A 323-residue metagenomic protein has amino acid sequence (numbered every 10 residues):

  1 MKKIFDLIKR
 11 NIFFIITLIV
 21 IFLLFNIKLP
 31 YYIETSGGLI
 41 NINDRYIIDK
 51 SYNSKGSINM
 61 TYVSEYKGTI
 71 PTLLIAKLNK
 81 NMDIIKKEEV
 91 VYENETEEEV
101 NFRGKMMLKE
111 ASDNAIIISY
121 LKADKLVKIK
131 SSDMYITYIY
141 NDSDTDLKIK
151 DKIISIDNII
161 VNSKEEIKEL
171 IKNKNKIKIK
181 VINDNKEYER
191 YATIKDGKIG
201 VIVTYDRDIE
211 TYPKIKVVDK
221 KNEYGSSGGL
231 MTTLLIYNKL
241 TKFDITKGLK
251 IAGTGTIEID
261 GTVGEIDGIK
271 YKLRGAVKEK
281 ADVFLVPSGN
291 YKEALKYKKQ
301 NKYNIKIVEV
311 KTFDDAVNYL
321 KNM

Functional and structural regions predicted by a protein language model:
R10-K28: Hydrophobic membrane-insertion alpha-helices, especially the h-region of bacterial N-terminal signal peptides
G38-K67, K87-N141, E189-P213, V217-G253: PDZ/PDZ-like peptide-tail recognition elements
E110, A115-N162, T262-D267, E279 (+1 more regions): PDZ/PDZ-like domain segments forming the peptide/carboxylate-binding groove, activating on the N-terminal beta-strands
Y120, K150-I153, D157, I179 (+5 more regions): Terminal peptide-recognition signature
K152-D184, Y291-K299: PDZ domains, with a preference for the canonical peptide-binding region formed by the helix
K168-Y205, N301-D315, Y319-N322: PDZ-domain C-terminal substructure recognizer with occasional recognition of PDZ-binding tails
E265-E279, K298, V310: C-terminal soluble interaction/assembly domains
D282-P287, K306-E309: Short hydrophobic alpha-helical runs that function as membrane-insertion/retention elements
